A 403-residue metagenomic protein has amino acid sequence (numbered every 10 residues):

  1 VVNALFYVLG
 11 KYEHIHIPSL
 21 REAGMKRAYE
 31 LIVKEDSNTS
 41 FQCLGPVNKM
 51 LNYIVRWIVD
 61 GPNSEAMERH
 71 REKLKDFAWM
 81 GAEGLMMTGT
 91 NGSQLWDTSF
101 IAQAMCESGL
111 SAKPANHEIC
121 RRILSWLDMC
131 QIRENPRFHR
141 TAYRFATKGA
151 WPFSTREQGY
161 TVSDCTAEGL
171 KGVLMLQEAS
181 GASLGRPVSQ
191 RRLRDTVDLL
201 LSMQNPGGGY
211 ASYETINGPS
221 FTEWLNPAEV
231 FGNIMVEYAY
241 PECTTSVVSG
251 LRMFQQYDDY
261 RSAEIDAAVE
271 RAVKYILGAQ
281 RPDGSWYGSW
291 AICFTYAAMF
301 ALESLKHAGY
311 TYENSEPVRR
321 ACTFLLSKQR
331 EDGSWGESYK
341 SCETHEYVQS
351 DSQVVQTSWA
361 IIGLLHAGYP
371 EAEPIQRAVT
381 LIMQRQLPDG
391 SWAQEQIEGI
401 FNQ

Functional and structural regions predicted by a protein language model:
V1-Q403: Preference for long, amphipathic alpha-helical scaffolds in soluble/luminal domains and all-alpha bundles
